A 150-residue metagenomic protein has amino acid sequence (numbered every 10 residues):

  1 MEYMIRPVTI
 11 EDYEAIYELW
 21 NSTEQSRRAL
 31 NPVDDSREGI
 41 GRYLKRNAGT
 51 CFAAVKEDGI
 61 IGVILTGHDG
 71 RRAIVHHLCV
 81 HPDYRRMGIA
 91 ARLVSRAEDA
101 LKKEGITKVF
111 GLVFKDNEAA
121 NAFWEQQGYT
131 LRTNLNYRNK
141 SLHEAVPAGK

Functional and structural regions predicted by a protein language model:
M1-E11, E144-K150: Conserved N-terminal entry element of GNAT/NAT acetyltransferase domains
I10-Y13, Y17-R42: Conserved GNAT-fold acetyl-CoA-binding loop/helix
G41-A53, I74: A short helix-loop-beta-strand connector motif used in the catalytic cores of GNAT acetyltransferases and, in some
A53, G59-G67, I74-C79: Conserved beta-strand in the GNAT
G67-H76, R85, R132-L135: A conserved beta-turn-beta hairpin within the catalytic core of GNAT-like acetyltransferases that forms part
V80, R86-D99, Q126: Conserved acetyl-CoA-binding loop-helix of GNAT-fold acetyltransferases
L101-V113: Conserved GNAT acetyl-CoA-binding A-motif
G111-A120, N139: Conserved beta-strand-loop-alpha-helix junction that forms the acyl-donor binding cleft
